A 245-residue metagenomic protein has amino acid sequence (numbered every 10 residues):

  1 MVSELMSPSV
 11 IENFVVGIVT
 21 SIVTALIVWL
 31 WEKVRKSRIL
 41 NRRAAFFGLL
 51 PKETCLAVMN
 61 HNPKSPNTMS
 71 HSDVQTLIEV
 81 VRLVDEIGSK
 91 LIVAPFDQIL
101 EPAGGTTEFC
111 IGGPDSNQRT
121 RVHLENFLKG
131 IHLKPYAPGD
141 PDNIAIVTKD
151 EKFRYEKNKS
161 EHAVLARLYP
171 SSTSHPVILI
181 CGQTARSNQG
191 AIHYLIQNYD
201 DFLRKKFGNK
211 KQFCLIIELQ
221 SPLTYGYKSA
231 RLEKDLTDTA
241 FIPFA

Functional and structural regions predicted by a protein language model:
V2-E4: Transmembrane helix-loop junctions at the membrane interface of multipass transporters and ion channels
M6, V10-F14, I18, I22 (+1 more regions): Solvent-exposed alpha-helical segments and adjacent loops that form catalytic or protein-interaction surfaces
